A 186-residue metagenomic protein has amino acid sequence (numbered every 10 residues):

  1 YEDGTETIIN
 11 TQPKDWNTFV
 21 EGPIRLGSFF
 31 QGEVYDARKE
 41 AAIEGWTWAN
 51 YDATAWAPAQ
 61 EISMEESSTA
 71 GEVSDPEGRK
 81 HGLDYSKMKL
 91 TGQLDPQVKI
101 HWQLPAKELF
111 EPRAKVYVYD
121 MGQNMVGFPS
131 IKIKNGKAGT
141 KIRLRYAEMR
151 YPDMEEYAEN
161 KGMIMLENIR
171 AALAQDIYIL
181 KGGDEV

Functional and structural regions predicted by a protein language model:
Y1-V186: Extracellular/oxidizing-compartment recognition motifs
